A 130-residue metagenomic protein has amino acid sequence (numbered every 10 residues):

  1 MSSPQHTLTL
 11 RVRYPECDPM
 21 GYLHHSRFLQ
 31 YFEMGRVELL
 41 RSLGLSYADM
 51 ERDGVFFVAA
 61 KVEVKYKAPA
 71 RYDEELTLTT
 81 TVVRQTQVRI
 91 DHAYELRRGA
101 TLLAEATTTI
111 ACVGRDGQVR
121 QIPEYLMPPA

Functional and structural regions predicted by a protein language model:
S2-A59, V113-A130: Hot-dog-fold acyl-thioester-processing enzymes
S3-L8, R41, P69-E75, V83-A130: HotDog/MaoC-like acyl-thioester-processing domains
V55-F57, T77, L103: Structural motif
K61-K65: Short alpha-helix capping/helix-loop boundary micro-motifs
